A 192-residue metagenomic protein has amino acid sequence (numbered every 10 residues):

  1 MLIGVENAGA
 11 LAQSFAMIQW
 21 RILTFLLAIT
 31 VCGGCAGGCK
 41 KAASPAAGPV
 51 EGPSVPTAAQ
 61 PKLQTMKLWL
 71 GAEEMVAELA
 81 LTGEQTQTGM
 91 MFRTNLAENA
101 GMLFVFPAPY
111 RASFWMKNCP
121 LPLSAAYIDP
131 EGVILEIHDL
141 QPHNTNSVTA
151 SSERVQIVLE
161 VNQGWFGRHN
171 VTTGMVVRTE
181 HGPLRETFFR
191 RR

Functional and structural regions predicted by a protein language model:
A8-F25: Bacterial N-terminal signal peptides that target proteins for export
T24-G34: Bacterial N-terminal signal peptides
K40-R192: Compact, glycine-rich, soluble single-domain proteins
